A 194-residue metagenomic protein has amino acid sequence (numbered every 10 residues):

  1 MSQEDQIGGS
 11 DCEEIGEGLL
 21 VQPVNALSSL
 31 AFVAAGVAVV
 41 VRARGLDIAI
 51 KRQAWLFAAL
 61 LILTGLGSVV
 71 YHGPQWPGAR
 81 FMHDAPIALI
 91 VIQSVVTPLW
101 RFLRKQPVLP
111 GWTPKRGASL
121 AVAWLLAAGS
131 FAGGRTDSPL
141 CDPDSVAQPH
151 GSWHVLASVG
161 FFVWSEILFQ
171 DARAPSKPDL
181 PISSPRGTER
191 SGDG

Functional and structural regions predicted by a protein language model:
M1-G187, D193: Multi-pass alpha-helical transmembrane bundles in non-GPCR membrane proteins that perform intramembrane catalysis
